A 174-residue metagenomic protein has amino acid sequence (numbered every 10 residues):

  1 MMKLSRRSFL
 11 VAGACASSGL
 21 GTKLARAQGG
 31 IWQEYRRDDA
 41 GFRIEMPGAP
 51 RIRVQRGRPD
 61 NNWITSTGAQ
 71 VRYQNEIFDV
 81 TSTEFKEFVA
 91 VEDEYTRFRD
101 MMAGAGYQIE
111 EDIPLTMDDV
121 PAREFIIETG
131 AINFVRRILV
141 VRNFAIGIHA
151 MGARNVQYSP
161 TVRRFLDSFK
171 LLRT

Functional and structural regions predicted by a protein language model:
M2-S8: Bacterial N-terminal signal peptides that target proteins for export
S8-A27: N-terminal export signals
G29-I44: Short N-terminal segments immediately surrounding and downstream of signal-peptide cleavage
D39-G41, Y73-N75, T129-A131, N143: Glycine-centered tight beta-turn/hairpin loop motif at sheet-sheet or coil-to-beta transitions
A40, T83-F85, G130, A153: Solvent-exposed coil/turn segments that connect beta secondary-structure elements in extracytoplasmic/periplasmic
F42, P47-V54, A90, E94-Q108 (+1 more regions): Surface-exposed amphipathic alpha-helical segments
E45-G68, R97-R142: Signature of long, low-cysteine stretches enriched in small and polar/charged residues
T67-D93, G147-H149: A short acidic-to-branched-hydrophobic micro-motif
